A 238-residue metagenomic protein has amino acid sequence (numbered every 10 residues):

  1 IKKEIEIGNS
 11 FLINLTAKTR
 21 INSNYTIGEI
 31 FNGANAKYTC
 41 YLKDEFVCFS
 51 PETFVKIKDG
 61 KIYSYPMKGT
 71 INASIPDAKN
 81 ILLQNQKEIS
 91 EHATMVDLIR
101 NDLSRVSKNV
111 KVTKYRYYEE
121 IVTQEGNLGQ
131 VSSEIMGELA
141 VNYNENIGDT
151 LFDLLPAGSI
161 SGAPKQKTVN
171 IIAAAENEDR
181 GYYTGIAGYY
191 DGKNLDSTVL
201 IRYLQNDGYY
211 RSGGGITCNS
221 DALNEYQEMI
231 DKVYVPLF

Functional and structural regions predicted by a protein language model:
I1-F238: Extended alpha-helical targeting/anchoring segments, especially N-terminal organellar/secretory targeting helices
